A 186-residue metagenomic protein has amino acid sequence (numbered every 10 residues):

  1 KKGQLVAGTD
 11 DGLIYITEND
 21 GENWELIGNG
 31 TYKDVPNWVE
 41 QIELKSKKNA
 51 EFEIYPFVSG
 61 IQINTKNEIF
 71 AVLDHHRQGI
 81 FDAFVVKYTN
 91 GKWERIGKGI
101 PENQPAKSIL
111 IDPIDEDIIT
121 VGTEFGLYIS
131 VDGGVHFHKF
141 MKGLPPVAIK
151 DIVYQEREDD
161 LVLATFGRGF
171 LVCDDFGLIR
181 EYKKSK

Functional and structural regions predicted by a protein language model:
K1-K186: Beta-propeller blade termini and top-face loops
